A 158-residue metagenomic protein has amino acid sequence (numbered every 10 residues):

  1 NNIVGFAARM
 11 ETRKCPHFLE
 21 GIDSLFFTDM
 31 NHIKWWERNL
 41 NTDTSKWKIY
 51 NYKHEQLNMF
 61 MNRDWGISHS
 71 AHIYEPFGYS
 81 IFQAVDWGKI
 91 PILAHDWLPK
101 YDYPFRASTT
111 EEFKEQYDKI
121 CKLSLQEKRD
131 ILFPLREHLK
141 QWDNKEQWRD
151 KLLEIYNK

Functional and structural regions predicted by a protein language model:
N1-K14, D23-F26: Conserved donor-binding/catalytic core segment of Leloir-type glycosyltransferases
A7, S24-L40: Glycosyltransferase donor-sugar binding loop
M10-G21, P76-G78, N144: Active-site helix-initiating loop/hinge in glycosyltransferases
E11, H54, I67-I81, L93-Y103: Nucleotide-sugar-dependent
N31, R38, T44-R63, E75: Conserved active-site histidine-acidic residue motif and adjacent donor-binding/catalytic loop of glycosyltransferases
D86-A94: Short hydrophobic beta-strand element within catalytic cores of glycosyltransferases and related nucleotide-activated
K100-K119: Change "using UDP/GDP/dTDP sugars" to "using nucleotide sugars
K122-N157: A charged, aromatic-enriched C-terminal amphipathic alpha-helix characteristic of glycosyltransferases across folds
